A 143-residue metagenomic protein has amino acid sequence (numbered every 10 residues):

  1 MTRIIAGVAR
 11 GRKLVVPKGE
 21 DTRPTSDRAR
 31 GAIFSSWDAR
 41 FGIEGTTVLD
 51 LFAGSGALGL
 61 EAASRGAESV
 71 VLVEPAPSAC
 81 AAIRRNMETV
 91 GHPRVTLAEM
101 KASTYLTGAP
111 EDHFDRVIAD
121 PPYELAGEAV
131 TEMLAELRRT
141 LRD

Functional and structural regions predicted by a protein language model:
M1-D143: Class I S-adenosyl-L-methionine-dependent methyltransferase catalytic core
